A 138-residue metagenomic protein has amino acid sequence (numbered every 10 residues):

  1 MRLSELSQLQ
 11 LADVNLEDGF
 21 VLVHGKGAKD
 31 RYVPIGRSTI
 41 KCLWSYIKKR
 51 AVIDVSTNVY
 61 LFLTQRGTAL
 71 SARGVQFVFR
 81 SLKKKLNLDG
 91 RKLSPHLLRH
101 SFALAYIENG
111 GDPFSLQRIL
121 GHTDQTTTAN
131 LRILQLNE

Functional and structural regions predicted by a protein language model:
R2-E5, I53-N58: Short, structured loop/turn "capping" segments at alpha-beta junctions
R2-K48, T126: Conserved tyrosine-mediated DNA breakage-rejoining catalytic core shared by Y-recombinases
V14-L16, S71, R91-K92, G111-R132 (+1 more regions): Short, polar N-cap/turn motifs at the start of nucleic acid-interacting alpha helices
E17, K29, S56-N58, D89: Exposed loop/turn and edge beta-strand positions of beta-sandwich/beta-sheet ligand-binding modules
L22, L61, K92, L97 (+1 more regions): Conserved beta-strand positions that form and line the central face of beta-propeller blades
G25-S45, N58-R80: C-terminal catalytic core of Y-nucleophile DNA break-rejoin enzymes
V33, Q76-R118: Short, basic (Lys/Arg/His-rich) helix/loop patches that form interaction surfaces in the mid-to-C-terminal regions
T39, T64, L104, T126-T128 (+1 more regions): Ser/Thr-centric signal marking residues that sit in or immediately flank functional binding/regulatory motifs
